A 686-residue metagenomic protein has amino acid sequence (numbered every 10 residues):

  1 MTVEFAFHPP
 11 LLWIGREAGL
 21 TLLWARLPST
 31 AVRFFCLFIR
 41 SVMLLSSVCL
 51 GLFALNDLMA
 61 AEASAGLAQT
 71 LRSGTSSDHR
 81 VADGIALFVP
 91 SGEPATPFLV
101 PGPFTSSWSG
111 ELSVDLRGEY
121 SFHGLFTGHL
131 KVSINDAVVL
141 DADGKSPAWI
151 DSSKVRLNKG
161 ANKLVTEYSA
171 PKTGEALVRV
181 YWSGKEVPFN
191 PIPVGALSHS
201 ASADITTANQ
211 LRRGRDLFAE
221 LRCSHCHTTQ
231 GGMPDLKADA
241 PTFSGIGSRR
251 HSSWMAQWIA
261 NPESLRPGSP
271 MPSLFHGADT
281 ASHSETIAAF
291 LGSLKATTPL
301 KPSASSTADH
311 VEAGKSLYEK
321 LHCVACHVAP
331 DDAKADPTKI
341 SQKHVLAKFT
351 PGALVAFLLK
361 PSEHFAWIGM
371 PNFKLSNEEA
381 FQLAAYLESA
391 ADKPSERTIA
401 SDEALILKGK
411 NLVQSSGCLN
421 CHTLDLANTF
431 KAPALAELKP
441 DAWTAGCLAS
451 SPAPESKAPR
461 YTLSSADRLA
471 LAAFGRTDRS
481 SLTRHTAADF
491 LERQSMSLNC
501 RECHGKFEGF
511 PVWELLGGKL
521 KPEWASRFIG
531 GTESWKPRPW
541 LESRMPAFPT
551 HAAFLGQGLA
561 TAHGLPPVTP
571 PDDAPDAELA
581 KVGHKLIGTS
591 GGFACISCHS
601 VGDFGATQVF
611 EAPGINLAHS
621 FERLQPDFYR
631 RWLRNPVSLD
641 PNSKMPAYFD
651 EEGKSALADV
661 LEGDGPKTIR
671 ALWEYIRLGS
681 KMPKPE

Functional and structural regions predicted by a protein language model:
L11-T21, R26-L27, G51: Intrinsic, low-complexity polybasic segments
F38-D57: Bacterial N-terminal signal peptides
D57-S121, L125-L211, E220: Extracellular/secretory pathway-exposed regions associated with glycan biology
L116-F122, G128, N158-A161, R222 (+7 more regions): Short tyrosine-centred short linear motifs in exposed loops/low-complexity segments
N135-V139, K185, G231, D331 (+2 more regions): Change "in extracellular beta-sheet-rich domains … of secreted and cell-surface proteins" to "in beta-sheet-rich domains
V194-A219, S293-E319, S389-V413, N428-T429 (+3 more regions): Electrostatic cytochrome c docking/interface patches
A219-H225, Q230, H283, E319-A325 (+9 more regions): Short pre-active-site segment immediately N-terminal to redox-active cysteine/selenocysteine motifs in thiol-based
M233-T298, D332-S395, N428-T483, F507-P566 (+1 more regions): Extracytoplasmic electron-transfer domains, predominantly the class I c-type cytochrome c fold
